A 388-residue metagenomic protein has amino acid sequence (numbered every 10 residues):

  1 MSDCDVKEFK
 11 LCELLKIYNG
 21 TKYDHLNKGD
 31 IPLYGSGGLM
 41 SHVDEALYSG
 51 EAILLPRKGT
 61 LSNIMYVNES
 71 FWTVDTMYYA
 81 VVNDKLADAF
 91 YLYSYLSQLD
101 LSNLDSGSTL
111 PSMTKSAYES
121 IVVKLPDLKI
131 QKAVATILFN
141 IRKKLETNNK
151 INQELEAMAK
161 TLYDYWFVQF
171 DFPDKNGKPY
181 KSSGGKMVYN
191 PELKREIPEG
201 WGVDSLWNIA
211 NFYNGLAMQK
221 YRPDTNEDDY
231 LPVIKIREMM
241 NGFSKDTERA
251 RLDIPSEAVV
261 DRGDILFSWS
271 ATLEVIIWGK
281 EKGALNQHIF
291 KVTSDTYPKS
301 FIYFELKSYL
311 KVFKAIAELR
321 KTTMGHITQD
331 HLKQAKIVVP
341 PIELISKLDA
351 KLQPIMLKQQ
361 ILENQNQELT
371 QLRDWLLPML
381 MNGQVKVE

Functional and structural regions predicted by a protein language model:
M1-G35, S120-Y165, S183-A217, I342-Q384 (+1 more regions): Non-catalytic DNA-recognition/assembly elements of restriction-modification systems
S2-D5, D171, E199-S205, P223 (+6 more regions): Extended non-membrane alpha-helical scaffolds
E8-A52, G59, N63-N68, W72-Y79 (+4 more regions): Sequence-specific dsDNA recognition surfaces
G35-S97, S102, S106-T109, T114-Y118 (+4 more regions): A short beta-sheet element
A87, G107, Q169, K175 (+1 more regions): Secondary-structure transition motif
L125, I316, V338-V339: A glycine-rich, basic-preceded beta-loop-alpha segment at the flavin cofactor/substrate interface of flavin-utilizing
G177-P179: Short, solvent-exposed loop/beta-turn-alpha elements that line the ligand-binding surface or hinge of extracytoplasmic
